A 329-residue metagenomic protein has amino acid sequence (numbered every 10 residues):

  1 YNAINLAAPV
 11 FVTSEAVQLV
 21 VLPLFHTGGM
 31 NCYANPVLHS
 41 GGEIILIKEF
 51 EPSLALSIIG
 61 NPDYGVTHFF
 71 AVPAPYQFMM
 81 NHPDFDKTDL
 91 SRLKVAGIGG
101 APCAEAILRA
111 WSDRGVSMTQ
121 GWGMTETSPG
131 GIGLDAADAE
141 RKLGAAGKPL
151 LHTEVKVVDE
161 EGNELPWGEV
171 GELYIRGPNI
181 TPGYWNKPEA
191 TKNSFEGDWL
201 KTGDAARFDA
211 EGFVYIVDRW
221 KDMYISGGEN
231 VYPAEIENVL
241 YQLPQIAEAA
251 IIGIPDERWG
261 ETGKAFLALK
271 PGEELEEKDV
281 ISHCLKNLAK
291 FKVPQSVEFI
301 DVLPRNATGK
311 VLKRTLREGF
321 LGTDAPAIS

Functional and structural regions predicted by a protein language model:
Y1-V17, F25-T67, H82: Conserved AMP-binding/adenylation subdomain of ANL enzymes
S14-E15, R92-L93, G197, P294: Phosphate-coordination loops involved in phosphoryl transfer and adenosine-cofactor binding
H39, G60, V66-A71, M80-R141 (+2 more regions): Gly/Ser/Thr-rich phosphate-binding loop
F69-V72, G177, P182-G183, A190-N193 (+4 more regions): AMP-binding/adenylate-forming catalytic core of the ANL superfamily
G99, T119-E126, G147-P149, I252-P255 (+1 more regions): Beta-strand->loop->alpha-helix junctions that form or flank phosphate-binding loops in nucleotide-handling enzymes
I132, K148-H152, N163-S194, V231: Conserved ATP/PPi-binding loop(s) of AMP-dependent carboxylate-activating enzymes
E154-Y174, A210-E211, E273-E277, L312: Conserved beta-loop-beta connector loops within the AMP-binding
E318-S329: Acidic/polar alpha-helix N-cap and adjacent early helical turns within long charge-rich amphipathic helices/linkers
